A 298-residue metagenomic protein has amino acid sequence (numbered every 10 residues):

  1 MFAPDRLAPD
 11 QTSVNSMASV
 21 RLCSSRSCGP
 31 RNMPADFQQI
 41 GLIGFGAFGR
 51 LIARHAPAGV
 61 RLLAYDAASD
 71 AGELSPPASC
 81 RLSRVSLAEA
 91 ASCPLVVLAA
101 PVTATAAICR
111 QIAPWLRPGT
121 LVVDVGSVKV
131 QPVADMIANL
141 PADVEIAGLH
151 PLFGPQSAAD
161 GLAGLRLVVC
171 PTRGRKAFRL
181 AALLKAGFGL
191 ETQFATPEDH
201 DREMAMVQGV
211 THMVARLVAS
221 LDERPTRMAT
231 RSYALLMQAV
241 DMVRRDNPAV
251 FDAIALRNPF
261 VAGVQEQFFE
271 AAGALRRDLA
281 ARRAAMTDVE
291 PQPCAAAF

Functional and structural regions predicted by a protein language model:
C28-L82: NAD(P)+-binding Rossmann beta1-loop-alpha1 motif at the extreme N-terminus of oxidoreductases
R81-S86, Q193-A195: Short acidic-hydrophobic, aromatic-tinged amphipathic segments that line or gate anion-handling sites
L87-A113: Rossmann-like NAD(P)-binding element
L116-P132: ADP-ribose/adenylate-binding Rossmann-like module
V128, P132-E191: Rossmann-fold dinucleotide-binding core
Q193-F298: An accessory alpha-helical subdomain
